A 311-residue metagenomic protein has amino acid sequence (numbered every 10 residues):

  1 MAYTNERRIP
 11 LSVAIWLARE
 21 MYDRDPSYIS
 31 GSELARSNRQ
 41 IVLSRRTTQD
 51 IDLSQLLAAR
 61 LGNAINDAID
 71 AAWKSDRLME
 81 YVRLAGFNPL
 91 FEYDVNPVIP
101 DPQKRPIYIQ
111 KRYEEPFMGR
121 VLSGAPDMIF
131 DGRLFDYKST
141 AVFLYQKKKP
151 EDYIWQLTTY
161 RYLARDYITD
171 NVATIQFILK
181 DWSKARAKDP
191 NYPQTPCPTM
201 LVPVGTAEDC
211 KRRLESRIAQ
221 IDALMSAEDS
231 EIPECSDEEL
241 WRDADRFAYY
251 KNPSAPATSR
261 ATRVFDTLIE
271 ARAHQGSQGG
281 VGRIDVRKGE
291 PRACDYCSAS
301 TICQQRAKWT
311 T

Functional and structural regions predicted by a protein language model:
M1-R133, F143-K147, F177, R186-N191 (+2 more regions): Metal-dependent nuclease catalytic cores that hydrolyze phosphodiester bonds in DNA/RNA, characterized by
T4, L163-T311: Metal-dependent nuclease catalytic regions and adjoining charged, substrate-binding loops involved in nucleic-acid end
R8, A14, P26, R105 (+4 more regions): Alpha-helical protein-protein interaction elements
I41-L43, Y137, Y153, Y160 (+3 more regions): Broad hydrophobic/π-residue packing in well-ordered secondary structure
V98-D222: Mg2+/Mn2+-dependent nuclease catalytic core
